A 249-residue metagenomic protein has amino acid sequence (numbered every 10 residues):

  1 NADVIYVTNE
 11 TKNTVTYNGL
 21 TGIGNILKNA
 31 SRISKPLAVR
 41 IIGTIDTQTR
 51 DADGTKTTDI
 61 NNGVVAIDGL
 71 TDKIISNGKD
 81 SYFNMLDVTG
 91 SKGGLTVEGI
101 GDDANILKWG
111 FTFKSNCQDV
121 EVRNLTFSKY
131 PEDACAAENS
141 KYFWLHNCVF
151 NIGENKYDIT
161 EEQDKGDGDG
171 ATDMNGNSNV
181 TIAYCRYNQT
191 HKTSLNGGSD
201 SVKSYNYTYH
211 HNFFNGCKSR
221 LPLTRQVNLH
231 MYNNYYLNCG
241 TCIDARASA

Functional and structural regions predicted by a protein language model:
N1-I5, T71, A249: Long, ordered, amphipathic alpha-helical scaffolds
N1-L20: Right-handed parallel beta-helix/beta-solenoid
T11, T44-T47, D102-D103: Acidic glycine-/aspartate-rich tracts in secreted/extracellular proteins
N18-K35, R50-T96, N105-R123, S128-K141: Extracellular beta-strand-rich solenoid/capping regions of secreted or surface-exposed proteins that bind or remodel
I41-G43, T96: Acidic, glycine-rich low-complexity segments
G93-D103, Q118-K129, K141-K156, T160-E161 (+5 more regions): Right-handed parallel beta-helix
